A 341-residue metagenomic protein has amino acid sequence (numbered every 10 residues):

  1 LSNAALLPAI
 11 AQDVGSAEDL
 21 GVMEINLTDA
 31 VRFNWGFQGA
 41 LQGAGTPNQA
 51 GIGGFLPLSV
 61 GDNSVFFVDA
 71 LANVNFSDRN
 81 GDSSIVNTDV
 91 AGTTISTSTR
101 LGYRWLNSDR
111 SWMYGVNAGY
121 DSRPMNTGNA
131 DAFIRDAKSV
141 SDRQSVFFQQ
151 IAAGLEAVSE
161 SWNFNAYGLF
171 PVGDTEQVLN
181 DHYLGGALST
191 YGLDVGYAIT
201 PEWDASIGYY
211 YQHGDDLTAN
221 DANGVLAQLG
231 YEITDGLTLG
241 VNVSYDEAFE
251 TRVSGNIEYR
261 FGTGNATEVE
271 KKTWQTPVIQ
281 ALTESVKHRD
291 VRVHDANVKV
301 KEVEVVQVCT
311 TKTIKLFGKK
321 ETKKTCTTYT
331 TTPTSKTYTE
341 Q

Functional and structural regions predicted by a protein language model:
L6-D19, Q177-A187, G192, D204 (+3 more regions): Flexible, glycine-rich linker and terminal segments associated with outer-membrane beta-barrel/transport systems
Q38-L41, F76-D89, N129-R143, E176-G185 (+3 more regions): Extracellular loop and loop/strand-boundary signature of outer-membrane beta-barrel proteins
G39-G45, L58, A72-D78, W105 (+6 more regions): Transmembrane beta-strands of outer-membrane beta-barrel pores
L41-A50, D62, N75-G81, D89-I95 (+2 more regions): Solvent-exposed loop/turn segments connecting transmembrane beta-strands in outer-membrane beta-barrel proteins
T46-I52, A91-T97, W112, F147-I151 (+4 more regions): Residues that define the transmembrane beta-barrel architecture of outer-membrane proteins
I52-L56, T99-Y103, A153-S159, L193-Y197 (+2 more regions): Residues on the lipid-exposed face of transmembrane beta-strands in outer-membrane beta-barrel proteins
G61-V68, S108-V116, S161-A166, P201-I207 (+2 more regions): Repeated loop/turn-to-beta-strand initiation elements of outer-membrane beta-barrel proteins
K138-D216, G224: Detector for outer-membrane/organellar transmembrane beta-barrel domains, recognizing the amphipathic beta-strand
